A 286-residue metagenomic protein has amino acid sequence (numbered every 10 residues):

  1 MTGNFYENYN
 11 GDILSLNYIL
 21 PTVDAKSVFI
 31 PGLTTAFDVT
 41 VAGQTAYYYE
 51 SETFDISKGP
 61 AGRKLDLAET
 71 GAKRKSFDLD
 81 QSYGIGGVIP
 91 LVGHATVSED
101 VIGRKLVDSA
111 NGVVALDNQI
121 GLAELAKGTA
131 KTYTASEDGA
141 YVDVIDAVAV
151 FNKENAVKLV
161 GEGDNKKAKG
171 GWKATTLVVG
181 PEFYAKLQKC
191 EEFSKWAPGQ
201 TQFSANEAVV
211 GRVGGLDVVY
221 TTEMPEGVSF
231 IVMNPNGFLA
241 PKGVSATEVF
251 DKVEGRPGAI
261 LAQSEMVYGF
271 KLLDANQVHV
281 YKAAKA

Functional and structural regions predicted by a protein language model:
T2-E7, L14, I19, L33 (+4 more regions): Sequence/fold signature of self-assembling virion shell proteins
T2-P21, A25, A95, V114-N118 (+2 more regions): Short, Lys/Arg-rich flexible segments
V23, I30-L33, V39-D55, R63 (+4 more regions): Surface-exposed, low-hydrophobicity beta-strand/loop segments enriched in small/polar/acidic residues
R63-A68, D108, G112: Near-N-terminal "mature-domain entry" segment
T70-T96: Short acidic, glycine/tyrosine-flanked loop/strand segments centered on an H-E-D-like triad
I89-G163, H279-A286: Alpha-helical scaffold segments that mediate packing/assembly in large oligomeric complexes
T129-F203: Extended, solvent-exposed, turn-rich assembly/linker loops in the middle of proteins
